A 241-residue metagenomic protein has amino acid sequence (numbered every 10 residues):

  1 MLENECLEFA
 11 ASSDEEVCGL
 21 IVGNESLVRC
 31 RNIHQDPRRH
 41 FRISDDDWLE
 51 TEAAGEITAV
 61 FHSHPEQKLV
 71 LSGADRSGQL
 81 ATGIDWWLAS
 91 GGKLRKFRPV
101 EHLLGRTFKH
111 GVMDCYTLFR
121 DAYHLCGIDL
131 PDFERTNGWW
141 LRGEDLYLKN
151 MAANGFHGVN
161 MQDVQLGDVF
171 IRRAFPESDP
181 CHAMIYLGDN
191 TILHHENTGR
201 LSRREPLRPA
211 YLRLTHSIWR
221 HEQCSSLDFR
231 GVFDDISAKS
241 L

Functional and structural regions predicted by a protein language model:
M1-I57, P65-R98: Conserved beta-strand-loop surface patch within small alpha/beta domains used for substrate/adaptor or ligand engagement
E56-P65, H195, R200-S202, P206-S217: Extended, compositionally biased flexible segments
L104-K109: Second-shell loop/turn segments in exported
H110-C126: Active-site nucleophilic cysteine motif
L130-R135: Surface-exposed patches in mature extracellular/periplasmic domains of secreted proteins
T136-S202, L207: ...with weaker cross-activation on analogous glycine-rich loops/strands in unrelated enzymes
E205-L241: Glycine- and charge-enriched low-complexity intrinsically disordered segments
